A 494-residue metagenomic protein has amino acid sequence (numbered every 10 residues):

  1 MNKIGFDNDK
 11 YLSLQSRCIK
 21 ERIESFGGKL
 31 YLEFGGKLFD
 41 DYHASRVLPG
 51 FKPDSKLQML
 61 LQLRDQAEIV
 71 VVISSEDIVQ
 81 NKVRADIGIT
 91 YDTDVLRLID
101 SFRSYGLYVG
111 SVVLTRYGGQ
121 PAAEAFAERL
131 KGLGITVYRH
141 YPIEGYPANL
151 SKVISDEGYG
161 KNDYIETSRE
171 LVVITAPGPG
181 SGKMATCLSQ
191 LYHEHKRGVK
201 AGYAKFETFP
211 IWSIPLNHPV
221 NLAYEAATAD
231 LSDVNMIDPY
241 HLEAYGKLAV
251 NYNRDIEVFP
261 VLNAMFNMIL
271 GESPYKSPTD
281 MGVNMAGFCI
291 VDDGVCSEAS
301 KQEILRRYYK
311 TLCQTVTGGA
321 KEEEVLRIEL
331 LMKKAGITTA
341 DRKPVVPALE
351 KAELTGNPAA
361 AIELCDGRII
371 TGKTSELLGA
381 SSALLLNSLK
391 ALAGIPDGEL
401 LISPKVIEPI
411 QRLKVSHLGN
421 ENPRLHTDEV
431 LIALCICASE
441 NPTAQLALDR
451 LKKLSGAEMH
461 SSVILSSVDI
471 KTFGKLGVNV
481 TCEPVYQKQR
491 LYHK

Functional and structural regions predicted by a protein language model:
M1-T175, Q190-K351, N357, L364-D366 (+2 more regions): Flexible phosphate-sensing "switch/lid" loops adjacent to ATP/NTP-binding sites across phosphate-transfer
G178-P179: The conserved Walker
T186: Hydrophobic positions on the alpha1 helix immediately C-terminal to the Walker A/P-loop
G202, T374-E376: Residue-level structural signal for beta-strand termini and adjacent loop
L377-A393: A short, polar/charged loop-to-alpha-helix boundary motif
A391-P423: Short HxH-centered metal-ligating active-site micro-motif
